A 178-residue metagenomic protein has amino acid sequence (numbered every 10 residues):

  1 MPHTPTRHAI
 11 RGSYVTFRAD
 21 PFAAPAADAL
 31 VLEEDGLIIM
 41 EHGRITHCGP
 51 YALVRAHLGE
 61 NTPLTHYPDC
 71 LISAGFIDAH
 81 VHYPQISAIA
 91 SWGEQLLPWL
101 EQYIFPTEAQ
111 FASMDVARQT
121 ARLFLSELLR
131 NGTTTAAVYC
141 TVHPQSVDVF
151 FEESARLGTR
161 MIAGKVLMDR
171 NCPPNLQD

Functional and structural regions predicted by a protein language model:
M1-G59, C70-L71: N-terminal metal-binding scaffold of metallo-dependent hydrolase/deaminase domains
P2-G12, A56-W99, R122, L129-R130: Replace "His-x-His-based motif
P50, F76, T133: Gly/Ser/Thr-rich helix-start
G75-A79, A136-V138, M161-K165: Hydrophobic faces of well-ordered beta-strands that scaffold small-molecule active sites in alpha/beta enzyme cores
I89-Y139, H143-T159: Alpha-helical scaffold segments that flank or form the walls of functional sites
T141-V142, V166-N171: Active-site beta-loop-alpha junctions enriched in small/polar residues
C172-D178: Short, intrinsically disordered, charge-balanced linker/junction segments flanking boundaries in proteins
